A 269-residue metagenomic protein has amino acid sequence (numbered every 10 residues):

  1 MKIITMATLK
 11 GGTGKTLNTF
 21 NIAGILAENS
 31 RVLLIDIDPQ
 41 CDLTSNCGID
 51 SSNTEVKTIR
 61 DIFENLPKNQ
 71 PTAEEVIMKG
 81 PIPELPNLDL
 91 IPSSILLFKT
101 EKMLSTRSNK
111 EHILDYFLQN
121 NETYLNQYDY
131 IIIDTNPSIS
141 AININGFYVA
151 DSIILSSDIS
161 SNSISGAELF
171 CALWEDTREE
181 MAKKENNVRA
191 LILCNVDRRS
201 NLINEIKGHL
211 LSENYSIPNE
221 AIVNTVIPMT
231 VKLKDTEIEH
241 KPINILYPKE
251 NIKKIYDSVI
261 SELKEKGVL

Functional and structural regions predicted by a protein language model:
M1-L269: P-loop NTP-binding core
